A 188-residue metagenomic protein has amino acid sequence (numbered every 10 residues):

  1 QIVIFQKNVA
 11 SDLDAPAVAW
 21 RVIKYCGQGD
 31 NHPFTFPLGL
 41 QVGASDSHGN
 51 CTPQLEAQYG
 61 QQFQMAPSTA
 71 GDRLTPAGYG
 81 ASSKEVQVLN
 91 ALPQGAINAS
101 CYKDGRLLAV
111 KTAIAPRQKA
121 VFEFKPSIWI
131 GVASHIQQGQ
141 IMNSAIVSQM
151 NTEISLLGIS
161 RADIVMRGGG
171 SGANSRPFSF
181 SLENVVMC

Functional and structural regions predicted by a protein language model:
Q1-C188: Intrinsically disordered, low-complexity segments enriched in small/polar residues
